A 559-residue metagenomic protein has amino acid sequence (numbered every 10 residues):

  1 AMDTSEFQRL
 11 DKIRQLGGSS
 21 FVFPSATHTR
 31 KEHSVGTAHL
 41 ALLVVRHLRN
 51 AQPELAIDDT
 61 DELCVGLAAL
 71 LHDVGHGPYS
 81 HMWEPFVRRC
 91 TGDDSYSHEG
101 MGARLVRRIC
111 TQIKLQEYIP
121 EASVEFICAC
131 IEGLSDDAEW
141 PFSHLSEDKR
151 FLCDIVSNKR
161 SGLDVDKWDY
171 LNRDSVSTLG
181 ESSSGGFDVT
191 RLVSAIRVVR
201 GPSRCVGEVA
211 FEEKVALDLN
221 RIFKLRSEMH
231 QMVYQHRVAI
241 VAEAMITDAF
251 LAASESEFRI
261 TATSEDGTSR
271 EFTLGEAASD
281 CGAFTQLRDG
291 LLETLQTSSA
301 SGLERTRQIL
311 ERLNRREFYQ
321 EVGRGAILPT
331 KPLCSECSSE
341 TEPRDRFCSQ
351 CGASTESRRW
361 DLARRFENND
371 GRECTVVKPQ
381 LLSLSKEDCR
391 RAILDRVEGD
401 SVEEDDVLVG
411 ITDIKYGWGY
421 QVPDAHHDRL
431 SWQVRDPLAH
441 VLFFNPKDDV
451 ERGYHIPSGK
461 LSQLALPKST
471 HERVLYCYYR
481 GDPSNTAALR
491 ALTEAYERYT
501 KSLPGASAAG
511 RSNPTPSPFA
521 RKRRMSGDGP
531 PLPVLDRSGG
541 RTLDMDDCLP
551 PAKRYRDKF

Functional and structural regions predicted by a protein language model:
A1, V206-F211, C334, A439-N445: Generic recognition of long tandem-repeat/solenoid scaffolds
A1-L67, G75-P329, L362-R372, K378: Sequence-structural signature of the catalytic-core scaffold of metal-dependent phosphohydrolases that act on
R221, T341, I456-K460: A composition/biophysics-driven feature that prefers long, compositionally simple stretches
V233, E257-T330, G352, R358-F559: Terminal helices and disordered tails flanking the catalytic cores of nucleotide-processing hydrolases
K331, D345: Residues immediately within or flanking Cys/His clusters that coordinate Zn2+ in small zinc-binding modules
C334-C337, C348-C351: Short cysteine-rich clusters marking metal-coordination/redox-active sites
T341-P343, T355-S357: Cys/His-rich microdomains that often coordinate metals
